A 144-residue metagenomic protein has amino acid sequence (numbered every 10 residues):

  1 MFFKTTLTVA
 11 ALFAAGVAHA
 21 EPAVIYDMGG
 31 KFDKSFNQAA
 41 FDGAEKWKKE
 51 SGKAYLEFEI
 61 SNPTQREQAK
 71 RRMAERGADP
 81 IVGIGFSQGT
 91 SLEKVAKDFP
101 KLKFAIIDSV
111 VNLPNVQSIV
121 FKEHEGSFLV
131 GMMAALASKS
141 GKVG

Functional and structural regions predicted by a protein language model:
M1-L7: Bacterial N-terminal signal peptides that target proteins for export
G16-A20: Sec/Tat signal peptide C-region and signal peptidase I cleavage site
P22-W47, L56-R66, F86-Q88: Extracytoplasmic "Venus flytrap"
A44, V130-G144: An alpha-beta-alpha
T64-G77: Short, well-structured alpha-helical segments in soluble
A78-G85, K103-I107: Periplasmic-binding protein-like
K97-F121: Flexible loop/hinge segments that line or gate small-molecule binding clefts
N112-L136: Short beta-strand elements at the ligand-binding edges of bilobed clamshell
